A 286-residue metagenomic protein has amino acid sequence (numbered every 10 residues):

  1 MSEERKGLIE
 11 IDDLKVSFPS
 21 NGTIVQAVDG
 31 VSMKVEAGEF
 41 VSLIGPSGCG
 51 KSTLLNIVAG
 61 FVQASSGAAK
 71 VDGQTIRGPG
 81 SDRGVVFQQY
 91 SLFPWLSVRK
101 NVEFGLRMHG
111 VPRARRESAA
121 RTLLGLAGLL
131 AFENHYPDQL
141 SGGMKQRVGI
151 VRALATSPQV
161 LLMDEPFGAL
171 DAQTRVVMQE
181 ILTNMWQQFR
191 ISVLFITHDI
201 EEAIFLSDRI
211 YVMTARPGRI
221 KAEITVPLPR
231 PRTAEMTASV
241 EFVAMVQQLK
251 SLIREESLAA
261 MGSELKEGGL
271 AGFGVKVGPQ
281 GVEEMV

Functional and structural regions predicted by a protein language model:
I44-P46: The feature captures the beta-strand-to-loop junction immediately N-terminal to the Walker
A59: Helix-to-loop junction immediately C-terminal to a conserved catalytic motif
G67-P79: Conserved ABC transporter NBD signature motif
L96-F104: Short coil-to-helix segment of the ABC ATPase nucleotide-binding domain corresponding to the Q-loop/switch region
R107, A114-F132, N184: Conserved ABC ATPase "signature" region
H135-D138, T156: Conserved signature/switch motifs of ABC ATPase nucleotide-binding domains
L161-D164: Catalytic Walker B motif of ABC-type/P-loop ATPase nucleotide-binding domains
